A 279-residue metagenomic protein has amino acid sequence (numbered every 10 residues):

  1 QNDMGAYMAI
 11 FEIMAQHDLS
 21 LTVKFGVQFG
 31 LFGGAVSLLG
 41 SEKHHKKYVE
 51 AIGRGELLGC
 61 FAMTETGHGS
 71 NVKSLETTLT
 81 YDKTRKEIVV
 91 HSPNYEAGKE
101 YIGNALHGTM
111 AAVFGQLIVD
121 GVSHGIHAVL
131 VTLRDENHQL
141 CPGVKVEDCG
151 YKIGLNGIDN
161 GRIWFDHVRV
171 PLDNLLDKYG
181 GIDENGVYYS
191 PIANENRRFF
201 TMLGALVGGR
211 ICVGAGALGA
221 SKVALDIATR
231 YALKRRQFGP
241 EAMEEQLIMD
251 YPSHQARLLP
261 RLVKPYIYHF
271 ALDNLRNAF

Functional and structural regions predicted by a protein language model:
Q1-G55, H107-M110, H269-L272: Internal helix-loop-helix
A35, E65-S70, E96-G98: Sensory/regulatory domains in signal-transduction proteins
R54-M63: A short, Trp-centered hydrophobic/proline-enriched beta-strand micro-motif
K83-K145, R162: A short core secondary-structure module
Y101-N104, W164-G209, T229-D250: A glycine-rich, basic-preceded beta-loop-alpha segment at the flavin cofactor/substrate interface of flavin-utilizing
C141-H167: Flexible, small-/acidic-enriched active-site or ligand-binding loops
G204-F279: Extended amphipathic alpha-helical segments enriched in small hydrophobics
